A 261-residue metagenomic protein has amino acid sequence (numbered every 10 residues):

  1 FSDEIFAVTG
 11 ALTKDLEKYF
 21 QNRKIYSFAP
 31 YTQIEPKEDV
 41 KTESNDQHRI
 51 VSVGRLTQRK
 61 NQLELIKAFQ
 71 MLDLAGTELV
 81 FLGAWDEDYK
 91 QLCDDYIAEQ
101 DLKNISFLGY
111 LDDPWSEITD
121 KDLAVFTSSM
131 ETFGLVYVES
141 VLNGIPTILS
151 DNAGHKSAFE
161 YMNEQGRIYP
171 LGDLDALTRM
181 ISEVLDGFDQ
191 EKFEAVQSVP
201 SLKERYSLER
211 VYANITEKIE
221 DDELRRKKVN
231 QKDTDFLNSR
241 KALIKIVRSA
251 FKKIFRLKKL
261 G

Functional and structural regions predicted by a protein language model:
F1-K37: Donor nucleotide-sugar binding/catalytic pocket of nucleotide-sugar-dependent glycosyltransferases
L12-E17, V80-K103: Short, structured helix-loop element that forms part of the nucleotide-activated donor/catalytic region
H48, S52-M71: A conserved mid-protein helix/loop that constitutes part of the nucleotide-sugar donor-binding site
Y110, S129: Aromatic "clamp/platform" in nucleotide-sugar-dependent glycosyltransferases that forms part of the donor/acceptor
G134-Y137, H155: Short glycine/serine-rich donor-binding loops of glycosyltransferases
P146-S150: Short hydrophobic beta-strand element within catalytic cores of glycosyltransferases and related nucleotide-activated
D151, M162-D175, S182-D189: Conserved acidic donor-binding segment of nucleotide-sugar-dependent glycosyltransferases
D189-K245: A charged, aromatic-enriched C-terminal amphipathic alpha-helix characteristic of glycosyltransferases across folds
